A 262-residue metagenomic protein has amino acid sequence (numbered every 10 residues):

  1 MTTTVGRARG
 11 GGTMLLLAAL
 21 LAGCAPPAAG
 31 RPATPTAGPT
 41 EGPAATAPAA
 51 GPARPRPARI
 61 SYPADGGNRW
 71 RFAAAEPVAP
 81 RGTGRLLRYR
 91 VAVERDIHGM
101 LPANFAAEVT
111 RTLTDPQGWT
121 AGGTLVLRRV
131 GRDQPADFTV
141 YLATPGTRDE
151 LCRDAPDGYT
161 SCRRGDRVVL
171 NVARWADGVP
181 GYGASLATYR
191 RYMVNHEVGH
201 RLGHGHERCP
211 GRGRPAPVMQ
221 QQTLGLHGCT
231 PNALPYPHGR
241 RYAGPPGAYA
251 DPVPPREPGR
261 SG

Functional and structural regions predicted by a protein language model:
T2-A33, Y62, D157-G158, V168 (+2 more regions): Metalloprotease/metallohydrolase-associated module, dominated by Zn2+-dependent proteases
C24-L86, R240-G262: N-terminal low-complexity, Pro/Thr-rich disordered segments that flank secretion/membrane-targeting signals
T83-G99: Acidic/histidine-rich, surface-exposed loop or edge segments in extracytoplasmic proteins
R88-A92, T139-Y141, V169-N171, V218-Q220: Soluble periplasmic/extracytoplasmic beta-strand elements of cell-envelope proteins
R95-H98, D133, P145-D149, R174-D177 (+3 more regions): Solvent-exposed loop/turn segments at secondary-structure junctions within structured extracellular/periplasmic domains
A103-R191: Metzincin-family zinc-dependent endopeptidase catalytic domain
R111-T120, R201, G205, Q222-G225: Structured segments of extracytoplasmic/periplasmic soluble domains in secreted or envelope-associated proteins
A187-G205: Active-site recognition of the HExxH zinc-binding catalytic motif
